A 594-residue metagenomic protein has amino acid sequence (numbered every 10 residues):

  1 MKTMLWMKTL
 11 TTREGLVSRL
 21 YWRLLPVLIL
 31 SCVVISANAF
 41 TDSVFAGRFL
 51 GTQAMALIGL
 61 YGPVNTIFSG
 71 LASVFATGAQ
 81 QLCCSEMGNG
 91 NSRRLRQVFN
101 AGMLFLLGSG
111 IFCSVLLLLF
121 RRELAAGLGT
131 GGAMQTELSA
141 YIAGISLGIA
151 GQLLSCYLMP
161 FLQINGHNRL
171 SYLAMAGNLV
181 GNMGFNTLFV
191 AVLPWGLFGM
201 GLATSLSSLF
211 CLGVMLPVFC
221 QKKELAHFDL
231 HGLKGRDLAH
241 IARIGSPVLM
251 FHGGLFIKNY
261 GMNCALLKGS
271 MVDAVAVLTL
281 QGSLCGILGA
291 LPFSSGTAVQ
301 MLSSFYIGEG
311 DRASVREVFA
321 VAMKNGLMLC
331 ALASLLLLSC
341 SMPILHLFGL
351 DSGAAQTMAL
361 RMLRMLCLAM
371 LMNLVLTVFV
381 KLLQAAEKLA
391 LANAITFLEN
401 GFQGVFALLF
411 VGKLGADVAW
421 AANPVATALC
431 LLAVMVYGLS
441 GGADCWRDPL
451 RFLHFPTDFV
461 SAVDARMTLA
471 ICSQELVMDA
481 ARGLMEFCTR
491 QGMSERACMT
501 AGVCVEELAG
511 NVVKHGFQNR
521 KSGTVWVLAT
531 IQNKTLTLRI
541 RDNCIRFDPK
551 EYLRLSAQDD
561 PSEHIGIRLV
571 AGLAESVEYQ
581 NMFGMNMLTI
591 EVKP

Functional and structural regions predicted by a protein language model:
M1-L28, C83-G148, V192-G245, S303-L368 (+1 more regions): Short alpha-helical transmembrane segments in multi-pass integral membrane proteins
R23-D42, G144, S155, N178 (+3 more regions): Transmembrane helical elements of multi-pass membrane transporters/channels
A37-A56, A125-G132, L188-W195, F256-S283 (+4 more regions): Helix-terminus/linker motif at the lipid-water interface of multi-pass membrane proteins
L57-C113, Q152-G166, L278-L335, V375-E387 (+1 more regions): Small-residue-rich hydrophobic transmembrane alpha-helices
F161-T187, F198, L202-S205, A313-G326 (+2 more regions): Alpha-helical transmembrane segments of multi-pass membrane transporters/permeases
A465-S494: Helix-loop-beta hinge of the Bergerat
M485-E506, D560: Conserved short strand/loop->alpha-helix "switch" segment adjacent to the catalytic nucleotide/phosphoryl-transfer site
T537-H564: Glycine-rich/acidic phosphate-handling loop/turn and adjacent ATP-lid/helix of nucleotide-binding kinase/ATPase domains
